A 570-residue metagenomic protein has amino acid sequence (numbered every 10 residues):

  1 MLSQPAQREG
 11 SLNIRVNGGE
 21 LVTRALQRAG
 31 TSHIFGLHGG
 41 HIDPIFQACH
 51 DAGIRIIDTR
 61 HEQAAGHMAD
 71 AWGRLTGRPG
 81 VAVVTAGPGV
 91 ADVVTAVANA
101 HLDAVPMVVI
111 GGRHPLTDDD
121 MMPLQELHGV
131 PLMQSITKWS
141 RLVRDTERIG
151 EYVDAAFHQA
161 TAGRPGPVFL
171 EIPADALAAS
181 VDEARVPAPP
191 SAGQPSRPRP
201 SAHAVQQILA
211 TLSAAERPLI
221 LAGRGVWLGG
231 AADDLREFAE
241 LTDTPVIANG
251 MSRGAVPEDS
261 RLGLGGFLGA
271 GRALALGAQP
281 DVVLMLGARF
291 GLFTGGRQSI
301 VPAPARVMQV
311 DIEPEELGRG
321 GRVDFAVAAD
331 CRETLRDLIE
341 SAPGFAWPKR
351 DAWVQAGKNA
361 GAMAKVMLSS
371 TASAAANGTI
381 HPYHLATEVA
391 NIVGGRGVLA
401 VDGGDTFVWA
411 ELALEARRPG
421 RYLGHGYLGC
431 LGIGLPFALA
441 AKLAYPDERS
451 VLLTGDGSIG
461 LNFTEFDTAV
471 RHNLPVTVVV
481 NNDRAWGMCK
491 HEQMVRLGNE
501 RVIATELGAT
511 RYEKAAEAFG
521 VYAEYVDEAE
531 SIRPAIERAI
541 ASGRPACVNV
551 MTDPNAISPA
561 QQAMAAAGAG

Functional and structural regions predicted by a protein language model:
L2-L12, E147, A184-R185, A210 (+4 more regions): Phosphate/pyrophosphate-binding active-site segments
G19-T31, W72-G77, H101, Q159-G163 (+6 more regions): Glycine-rich phosphate/diphosphate-binding loops that line cofactor/substrate pockets in enzymes
V22, L37-Q47, K358-A441, Y445: Active-site diphosphate/adenylate-binding microenvironment
S32-G36, I54-I57, L75-H114, L221-R224 (+3 more regions): A short, small-residue-rich loop immediately preceding and capping a beta-strand
R74, R224-M308, A416-E448, G460-F463 (+4 more regions): Glycine-rich, anion-gripping cofactor-binding loops and their flanking helix/strand elements in enzyme active sites
I110, D119-Q125, G277, L317-G320 (+4 more regions): Thiamine diphosphate
G111-Y152, A174, G250-A356, I536: Glycine-rich, acidic loop regions that bind phosphate or pyrophosphate groups
L127, A155, Q159-A214, K365-A372: Conformationally flexible catalytic loops at phosphate/diphosphate-handling active centers
